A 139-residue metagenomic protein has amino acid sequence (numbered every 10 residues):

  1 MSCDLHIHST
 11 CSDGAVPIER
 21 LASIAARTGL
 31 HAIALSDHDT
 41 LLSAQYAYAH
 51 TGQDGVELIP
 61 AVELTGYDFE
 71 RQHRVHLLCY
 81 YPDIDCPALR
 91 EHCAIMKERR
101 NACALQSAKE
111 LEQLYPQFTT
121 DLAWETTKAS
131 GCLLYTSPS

Functional and structural regions predicted by a protein language model:
M1-Q72: An N-terminally biased module of ancient metal coordination in phosphate/nucleic-acid-related enzymes
R20-I24, P82-P87, L114-Q117: Short amphipathic alpha-helical segments, especially helix-boundary/capping motifs
Y48, V62-N101: Active-site phosphate-binding/coordination module
L111: Conserved, mostly hydrophobic/aromatic
P116-K128: Short, surface-exposed acidic
Y135-S139: Conserved small/polar residues in nucleotide/adenosyl-binding loops
